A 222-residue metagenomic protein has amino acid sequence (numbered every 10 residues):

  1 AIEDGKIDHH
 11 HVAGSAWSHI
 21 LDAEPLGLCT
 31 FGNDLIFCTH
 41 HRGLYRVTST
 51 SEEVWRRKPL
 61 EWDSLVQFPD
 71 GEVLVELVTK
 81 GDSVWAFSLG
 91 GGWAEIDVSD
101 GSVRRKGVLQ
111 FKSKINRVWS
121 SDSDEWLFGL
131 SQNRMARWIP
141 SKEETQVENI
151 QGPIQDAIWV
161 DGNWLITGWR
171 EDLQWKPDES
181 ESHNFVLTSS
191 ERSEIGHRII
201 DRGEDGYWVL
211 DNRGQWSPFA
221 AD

Functional and structural regions predicted by a protein language model:
A1, H41-L44, G90-A94, Q132-A136 (+3 more regions): Loop/turn residues immediately N-terminal
A1-A16, E204-D222: Sequence/structural signature of beta-propeller modules and their immediately flanking N-terminal secretory/stalk
E3-V12, V54-W62, R104-Q110, T145-Q151 (+1 more regions): Beta-propeller fold detector
K6-H9, A13-L28, D34-L35, H41-L44 (+7 more regions): Feature marking well-ordered beta-strand scaffolds used for ligand recognition
I20-G32, W62-G81, L109-D124, N149-N163 (+1 more regions): Repeated scaffold domains used in trafficking and secretory/extracellular systems, primarily beta-propellers
I36-C38, W85-F87, L127-G129, L165-T167 (+2 more regions): Conserved beta-strand element within WD40/beta-propeller blades
T48-S51, D97-G101, I139-E143, P177-S180: Short loop/turn segments that connect beta-strands within beta-propeller blades
W164-Q174, D178, H183-F219: Long, ordered, amphipathic alpha-helical scaffolds
